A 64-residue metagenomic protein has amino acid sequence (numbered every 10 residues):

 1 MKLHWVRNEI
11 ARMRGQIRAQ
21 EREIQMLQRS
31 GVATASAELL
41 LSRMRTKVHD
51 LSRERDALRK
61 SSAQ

Functional and structural regions predicted by a protein language model:
M1-Q64: Anionic, Ser/Thr-rich low-complexity intrinsically disordered regions
